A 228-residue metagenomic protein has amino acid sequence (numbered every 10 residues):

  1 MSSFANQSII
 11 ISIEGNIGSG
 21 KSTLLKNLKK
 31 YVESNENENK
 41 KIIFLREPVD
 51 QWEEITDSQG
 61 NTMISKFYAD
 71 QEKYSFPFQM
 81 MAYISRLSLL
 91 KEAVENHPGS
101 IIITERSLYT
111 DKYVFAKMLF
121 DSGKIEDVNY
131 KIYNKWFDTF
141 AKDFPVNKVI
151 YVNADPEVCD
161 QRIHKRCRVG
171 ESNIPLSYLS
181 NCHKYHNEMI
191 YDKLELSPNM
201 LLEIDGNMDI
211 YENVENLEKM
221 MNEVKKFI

Functional and structural regions predicted by a protein language model:
I13: Hydrophobic anchor at the beta1->P-loop junction of P-loop NTPases
N16: P-loop (Walker A) phosphate-binding loop of NTP-binding proteins
K21: Conserved lysine of the Walker
K30-Q79: Conserved substrate/cofactor phosphate-moiety recognition/catalytic segment in nucleotide-dependent phosphotransferases
S58-I101, F120-I125: Conserved nucleotide-sensing/catalytic segment adjacent to the nucleotide-binding pocket in NTP-handling enzymes
K112-Y185: A glycine- and Lys/Arg-enriched "phosphate-lid" helix/loop adjacent to the NTP-binding pocket of small-molecule kinases
D160-I228: NTP-dependent small-molecule kinase module
